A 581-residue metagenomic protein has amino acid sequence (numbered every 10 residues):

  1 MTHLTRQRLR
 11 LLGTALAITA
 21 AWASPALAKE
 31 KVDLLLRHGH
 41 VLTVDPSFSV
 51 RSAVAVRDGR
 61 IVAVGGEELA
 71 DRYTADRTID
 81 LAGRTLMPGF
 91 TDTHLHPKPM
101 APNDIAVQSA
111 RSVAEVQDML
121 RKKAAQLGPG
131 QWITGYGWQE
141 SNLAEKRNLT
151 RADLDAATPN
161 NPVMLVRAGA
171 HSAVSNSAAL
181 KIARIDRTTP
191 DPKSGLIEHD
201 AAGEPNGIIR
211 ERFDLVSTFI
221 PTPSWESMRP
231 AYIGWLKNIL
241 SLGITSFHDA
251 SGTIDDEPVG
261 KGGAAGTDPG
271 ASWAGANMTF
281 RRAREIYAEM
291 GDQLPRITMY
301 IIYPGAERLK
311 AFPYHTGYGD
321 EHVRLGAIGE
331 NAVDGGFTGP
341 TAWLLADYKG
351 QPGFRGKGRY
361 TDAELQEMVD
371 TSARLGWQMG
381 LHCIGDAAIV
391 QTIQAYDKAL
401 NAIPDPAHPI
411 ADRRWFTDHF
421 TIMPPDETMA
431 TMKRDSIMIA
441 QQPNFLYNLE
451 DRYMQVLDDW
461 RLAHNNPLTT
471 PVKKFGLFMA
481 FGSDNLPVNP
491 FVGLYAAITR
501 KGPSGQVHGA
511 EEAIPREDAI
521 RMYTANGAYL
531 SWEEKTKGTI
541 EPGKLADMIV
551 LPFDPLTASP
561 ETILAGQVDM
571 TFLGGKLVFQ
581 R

Functional and structural regions predicted by a protein language model:
T2-R8, A15, T19-E67, A114-Q126 (+4 more regions): Active-site microenvironment of metallo-dependent hydrolases
E30-R37, L42, P46-F312, G326-A388 (+5 more regions): Divalent metal-binding segments
L95, G252, F420, D484-N485: Active-site metal-binding loops of divalent metal-dependent hydrolases
I105, D153, R282-E285, Q391 (+3 more regions): A short acidic, amphipathic alpha-helical/loop segment
E145, D426-E427, N489: Residues that form or flank phosphate/diphosphate-binding pockets in enzymes that use nucleotide phosphates
Y287-M290, Y314-V323, N401, M432-S436: Acidic (Asp/Glu)-rich catalytic clusters
P304-R308, D418-E427: Short, conserved secondary-structure transition motifs
D370-G380, A387-W415, T421, A430-I437 (+3 more regions): His/Asp/Glu-enriched, well-ordered alpha-helical/loop segment that forms or immediately abuts the divalent-metal
